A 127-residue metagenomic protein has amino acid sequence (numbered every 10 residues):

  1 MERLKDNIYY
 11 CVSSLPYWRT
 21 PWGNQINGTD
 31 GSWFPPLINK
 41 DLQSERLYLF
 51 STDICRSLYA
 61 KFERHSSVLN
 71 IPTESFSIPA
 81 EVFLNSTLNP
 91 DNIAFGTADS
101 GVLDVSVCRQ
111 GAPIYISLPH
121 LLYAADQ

Functional and structural regions predicted by a protein language model:
M1-P72, I78-Q127: Extracellular or lumenal secretory-pathway regions
